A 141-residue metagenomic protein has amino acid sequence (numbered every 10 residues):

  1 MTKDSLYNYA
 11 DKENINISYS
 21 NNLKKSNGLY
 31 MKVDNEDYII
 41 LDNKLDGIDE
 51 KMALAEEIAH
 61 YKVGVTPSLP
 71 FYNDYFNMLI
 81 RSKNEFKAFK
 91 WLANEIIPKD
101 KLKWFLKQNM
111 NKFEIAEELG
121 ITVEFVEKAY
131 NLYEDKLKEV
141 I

Functional and structural regions predicted by a protein language model:
M1-I141: Active-site hotspot residues in diverse enzymes, especially metal/ion-binding acidic/histidine motifs
